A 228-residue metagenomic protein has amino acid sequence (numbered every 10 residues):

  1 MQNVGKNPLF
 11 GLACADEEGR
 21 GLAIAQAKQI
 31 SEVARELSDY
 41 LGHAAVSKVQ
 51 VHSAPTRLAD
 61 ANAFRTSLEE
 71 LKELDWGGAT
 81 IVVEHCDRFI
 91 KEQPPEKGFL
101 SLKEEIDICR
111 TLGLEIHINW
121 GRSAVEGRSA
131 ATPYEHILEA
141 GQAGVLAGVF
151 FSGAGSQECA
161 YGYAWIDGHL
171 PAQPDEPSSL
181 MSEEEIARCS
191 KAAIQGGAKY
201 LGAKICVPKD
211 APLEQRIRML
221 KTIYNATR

Functional and structural regions predicted by a protein language model:
M1-V4, H52-T56, E84-I90, G121-V125 (+2 more regions): Active-site beta-loop-alpha junctions enriched in small/polar residues
N3-L9, E158-G162: Short acidic/His/Gly/Ser-rich catalytic and metal-binding motifs that mark active-site loops of diverse hydrolases
N7-L112, E214-Y224: Active-site acidic/histidine proton-transfer and metal-coordination neighborhood in alpha/beta enzyme cores
K28, E32-R35, D39-Y40, T66-E70 (+3 more regions): Histidine-acidic metal/acid-base catalytic patches
P94-S101, A124-T132: Alpha-helix N-cap/loop-to-helix boundary motif
